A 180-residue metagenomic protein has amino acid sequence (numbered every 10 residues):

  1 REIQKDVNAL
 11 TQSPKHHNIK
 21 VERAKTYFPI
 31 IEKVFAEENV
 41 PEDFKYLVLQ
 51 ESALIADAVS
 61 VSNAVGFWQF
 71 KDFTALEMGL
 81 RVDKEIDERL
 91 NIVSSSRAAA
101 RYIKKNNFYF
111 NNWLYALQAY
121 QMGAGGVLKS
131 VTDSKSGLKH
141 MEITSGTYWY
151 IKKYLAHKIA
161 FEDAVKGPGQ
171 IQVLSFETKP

Functional and structural regions predicted by a protein language model:
R1-T26, I30-K33, E37-E38, V82-E85 (+4 more regions): Extracytoplasmic and endomembrane cell-envelope/extracellular-matrix remodeling and assembly machinery
V40-D57, A116-Q121: Short, functionally critical alpha-helical segments immediately adjacent to catalytic or ligand/cofactor-binding
F44, A64-F67, K71, W113 (+2 more regions): Short runs of predominantly hydrophobic/aromatic residues within well-ordered alpha helices that form helix-helix
E51-A53, F73-A75, I159: Solvent-exposed coil/turn segments that connect beta secondary-structure elements in extracytoplasmic/periplasmic
A56, T74, G123-G126: Feature marks short, surface-exposed loop/turn motifs that line or immediately flank catalytic pockets and channel
A58-N63, S130-T132: Short, solvent-exposed loop/turn and secondary-structure capping segments
S62-D83, A98-A99, I103: Substrate-binding/active-site groove segments that recognize and process beta-1,4-linked N-acetyl-hexosamine
